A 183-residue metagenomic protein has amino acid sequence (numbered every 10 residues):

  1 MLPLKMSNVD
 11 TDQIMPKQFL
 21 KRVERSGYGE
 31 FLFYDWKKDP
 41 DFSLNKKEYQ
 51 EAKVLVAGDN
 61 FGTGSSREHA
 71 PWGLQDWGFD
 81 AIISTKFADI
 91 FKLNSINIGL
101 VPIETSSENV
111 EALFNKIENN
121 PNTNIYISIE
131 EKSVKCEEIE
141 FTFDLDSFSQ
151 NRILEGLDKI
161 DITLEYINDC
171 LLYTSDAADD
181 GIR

Functional and structural regions predicted by a protein language model:
M1-Q13, E165-S175: N-terminal, positively charged, Ser/Thr/Ala/Gly-biased leader segments that form transit/presequence-like amphipathic
S7, R25, R67, T163-Y166: Generic structural signal for well-ordered, non-membrane alpha-helical segments in soluble metabolic enzymes
N8-Y28: Intrinsically disordered, low-complexity, positively charged segments
M15, N94-N97, E138-I139: Short acidic, glycine/serine/threonine-rich loops at helix termini
K21-I129: Feature captures the catalytic cores and cofactor-binding loops of soluble hydro-lyases/lyases that act on carboxylate
V101-S175: Acidic, glycine-rich flexible loop/linker segments
Y173-R183: Single conserved hydrophobic/aromatic residue that forms the stacking wall/gate of nucleotide- or nucleobase-binding
